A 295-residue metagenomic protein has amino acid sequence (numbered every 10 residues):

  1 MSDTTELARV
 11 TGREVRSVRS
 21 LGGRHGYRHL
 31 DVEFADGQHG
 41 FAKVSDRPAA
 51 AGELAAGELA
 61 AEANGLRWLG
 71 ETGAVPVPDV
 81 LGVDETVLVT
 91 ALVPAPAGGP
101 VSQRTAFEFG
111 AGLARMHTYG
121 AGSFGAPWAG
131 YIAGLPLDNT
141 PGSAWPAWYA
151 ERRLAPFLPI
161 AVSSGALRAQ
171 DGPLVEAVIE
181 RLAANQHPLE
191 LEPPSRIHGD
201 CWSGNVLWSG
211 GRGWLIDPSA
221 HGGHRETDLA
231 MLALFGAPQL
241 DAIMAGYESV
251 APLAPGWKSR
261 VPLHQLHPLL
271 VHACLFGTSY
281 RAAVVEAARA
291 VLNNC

Functional and structural regions predicted by a protein language model:
S2-A8, A121-R196, S249: An alpha-helical support segment within catalytic cores of ATP-dependent transferases
G12-R19: Conserved N-terminal boundary motif of the eukaryotic protein kinase catalytic domain
L21-A144: ATP-binding pocket architecture of kinase catalytic cores
H29, L66, M116, Y149-A150 (+2 more regions): Generic structural signal for small/hydrophobic residues in well-ordered secondary structure, especially within
D46, H272-C295: ATP/Mg2+ or Mg2+-diphosphate-binding catalytic cores that bind nucleotide phosphates or diphosphates via glycine-rich
A56, S143-A150, P159, E192-R196 (+2 more regions): Active-site Asp-x-Gly
G70-G73, H117-F124, A161, Q186 (+3 more regions): A general structural signal marking secondary-structure boundaries and capping sites
P262-L270: Hydrophobic alpha-helical segments that form the core of small-molecule binding pockets and/or dimer interfaces
